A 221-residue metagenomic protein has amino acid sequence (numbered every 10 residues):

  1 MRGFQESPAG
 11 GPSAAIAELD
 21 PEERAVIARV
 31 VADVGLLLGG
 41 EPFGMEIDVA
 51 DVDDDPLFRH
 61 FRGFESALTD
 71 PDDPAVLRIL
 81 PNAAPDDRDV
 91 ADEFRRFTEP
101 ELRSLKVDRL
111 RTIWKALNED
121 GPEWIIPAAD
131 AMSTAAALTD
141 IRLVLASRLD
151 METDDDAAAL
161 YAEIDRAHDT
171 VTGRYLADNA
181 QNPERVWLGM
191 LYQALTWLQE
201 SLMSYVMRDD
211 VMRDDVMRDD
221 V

Functional and structural regions predicted by a protein language model:
M1-D108, T112-V211, R218-V221: Charged, alpha-helix-forming regions
